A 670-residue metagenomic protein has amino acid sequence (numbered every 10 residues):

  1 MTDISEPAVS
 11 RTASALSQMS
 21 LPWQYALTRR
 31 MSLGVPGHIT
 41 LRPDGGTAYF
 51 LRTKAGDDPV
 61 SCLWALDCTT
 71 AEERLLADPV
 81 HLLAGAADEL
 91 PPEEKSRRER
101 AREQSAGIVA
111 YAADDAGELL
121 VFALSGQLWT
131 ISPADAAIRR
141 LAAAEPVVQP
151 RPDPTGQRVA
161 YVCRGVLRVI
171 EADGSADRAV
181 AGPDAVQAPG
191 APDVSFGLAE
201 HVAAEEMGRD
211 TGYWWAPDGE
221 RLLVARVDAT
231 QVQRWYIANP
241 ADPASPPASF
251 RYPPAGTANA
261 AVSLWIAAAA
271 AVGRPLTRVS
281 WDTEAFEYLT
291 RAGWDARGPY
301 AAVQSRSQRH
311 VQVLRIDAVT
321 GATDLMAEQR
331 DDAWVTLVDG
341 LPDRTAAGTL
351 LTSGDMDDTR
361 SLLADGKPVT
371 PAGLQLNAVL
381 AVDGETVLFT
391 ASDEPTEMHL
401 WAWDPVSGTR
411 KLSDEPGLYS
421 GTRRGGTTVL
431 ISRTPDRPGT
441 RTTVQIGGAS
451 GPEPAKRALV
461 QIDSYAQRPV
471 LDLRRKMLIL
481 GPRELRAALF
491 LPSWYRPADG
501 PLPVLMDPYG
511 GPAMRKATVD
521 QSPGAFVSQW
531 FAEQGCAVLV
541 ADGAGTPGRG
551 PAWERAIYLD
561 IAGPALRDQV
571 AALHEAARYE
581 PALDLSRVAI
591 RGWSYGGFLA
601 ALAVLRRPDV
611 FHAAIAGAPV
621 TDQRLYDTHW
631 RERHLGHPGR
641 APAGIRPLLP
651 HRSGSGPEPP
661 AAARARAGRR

Functional and structural regions predicted by a protein language model:
M1-R410, G417: Beta-propeller folds
D3, L418, T422-T427, I431-R670: Serine-hydrolase catalytic core recognition
